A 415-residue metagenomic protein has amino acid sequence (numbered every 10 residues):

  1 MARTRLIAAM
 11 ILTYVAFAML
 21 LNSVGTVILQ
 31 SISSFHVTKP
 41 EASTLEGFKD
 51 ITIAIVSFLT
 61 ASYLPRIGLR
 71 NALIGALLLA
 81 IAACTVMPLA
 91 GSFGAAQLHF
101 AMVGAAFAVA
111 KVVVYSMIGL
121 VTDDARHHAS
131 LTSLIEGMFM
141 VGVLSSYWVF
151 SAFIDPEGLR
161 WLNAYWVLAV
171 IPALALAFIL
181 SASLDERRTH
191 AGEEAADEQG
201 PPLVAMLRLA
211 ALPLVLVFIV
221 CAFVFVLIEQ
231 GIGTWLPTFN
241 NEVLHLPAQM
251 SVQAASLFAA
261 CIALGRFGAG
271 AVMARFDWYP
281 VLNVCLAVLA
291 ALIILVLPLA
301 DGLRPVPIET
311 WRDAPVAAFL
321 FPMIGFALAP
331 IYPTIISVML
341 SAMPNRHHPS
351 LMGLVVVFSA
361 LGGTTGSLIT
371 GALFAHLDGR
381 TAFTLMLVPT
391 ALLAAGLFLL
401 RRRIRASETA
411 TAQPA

Functional and structural regions predicted by a protein language model:
V24-G25, L212-S256: Extracytoplasmic gate region of multi-pass secondary transporters
H36, G68, L89-G94, H245 (+1 more regions): Helix-breaking motifs and short loop linkers at transmembrane-helix boundaries and internal kinks in secondary membrane
I55-G94: Conserved MFS/SLC helix-loop-helix module at the cytosolic interface between two early adjacent transmembrane helices
V56-G68, G265-W278, R304, F374: Helix-to-loop junctions at the C-terminal end of transmembrane segments in multipass secondary transporters
F93-A95, L134-L184: Helix-loop-helix hairpin linking two adjacent transmembrane segments in secondary transporters
G94-M102, V316-M323: Paired small-residue
H99-G137: Cytoplasmic helix-loop-helix junction between adjacent transmembrane helices in 12-TM secondary transporters
Y279-I335: C-terminal transmembrane helical hairpin of 12-TM major facilitator-type secondary transporters
